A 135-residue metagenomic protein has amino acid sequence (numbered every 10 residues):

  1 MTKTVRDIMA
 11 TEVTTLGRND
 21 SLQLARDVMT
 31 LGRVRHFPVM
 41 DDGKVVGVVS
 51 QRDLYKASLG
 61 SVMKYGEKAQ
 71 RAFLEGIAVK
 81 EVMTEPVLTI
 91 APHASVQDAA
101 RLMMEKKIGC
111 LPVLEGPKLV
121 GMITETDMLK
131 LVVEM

Functional and structural regions predicted by a protein language model:
M1-E12, S50-V87, A100-M104, T124-M135: Tandem CBS (Bateman) regulatory domains
R6-M9, S21, D27, P38 (+4 more regions): Generic preference for well-ordered secondary structure
L16-R33, V39-M40, M83, T89-K107 (+2 more regions): The conserved cystathionine-beta-synthase
M29, F37-D53, M103, L111-D127: A glycine-centered beta-loop-beta connector
